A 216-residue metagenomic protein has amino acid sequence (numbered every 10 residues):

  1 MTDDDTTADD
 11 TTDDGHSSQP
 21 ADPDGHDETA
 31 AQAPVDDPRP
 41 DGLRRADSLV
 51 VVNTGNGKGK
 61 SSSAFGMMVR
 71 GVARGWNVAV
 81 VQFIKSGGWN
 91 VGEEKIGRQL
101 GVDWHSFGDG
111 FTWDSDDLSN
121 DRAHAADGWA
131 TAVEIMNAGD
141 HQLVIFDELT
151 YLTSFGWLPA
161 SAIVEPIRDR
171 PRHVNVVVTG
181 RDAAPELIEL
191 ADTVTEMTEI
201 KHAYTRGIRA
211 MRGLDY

Functional and structural regions predicted by a protein language model:
M1-D47: Haloarchaeal acidic low-complexity proteome signature biased toward cell-envelope/secretome components but also
L49-I135: Conserved P-loop
L49-V52, Q142-L143, N175: Residue-level preference for the first positions of well-ordered beta-strands
V78, V176, V194: Hydrophobic anchor at the start of a short beta-strand that flanks the dinucleotide cofactor-binding loop
I84-G87, T112, T150-Y151, D182-P185 (+1 more regions): Conserved nucleotide-binding/hydrolysis micro-motifs of P-loop NTPases
T112-R172: Phosphate-binding/switch loop-helix module in NTP-utilizing enzymes
P166-A184: Sensor-1/coupling segment of RecA-like P-loop NTPase cores
A183-Y216: Phosphate-binding/switch region of NTP-binding enzymes
